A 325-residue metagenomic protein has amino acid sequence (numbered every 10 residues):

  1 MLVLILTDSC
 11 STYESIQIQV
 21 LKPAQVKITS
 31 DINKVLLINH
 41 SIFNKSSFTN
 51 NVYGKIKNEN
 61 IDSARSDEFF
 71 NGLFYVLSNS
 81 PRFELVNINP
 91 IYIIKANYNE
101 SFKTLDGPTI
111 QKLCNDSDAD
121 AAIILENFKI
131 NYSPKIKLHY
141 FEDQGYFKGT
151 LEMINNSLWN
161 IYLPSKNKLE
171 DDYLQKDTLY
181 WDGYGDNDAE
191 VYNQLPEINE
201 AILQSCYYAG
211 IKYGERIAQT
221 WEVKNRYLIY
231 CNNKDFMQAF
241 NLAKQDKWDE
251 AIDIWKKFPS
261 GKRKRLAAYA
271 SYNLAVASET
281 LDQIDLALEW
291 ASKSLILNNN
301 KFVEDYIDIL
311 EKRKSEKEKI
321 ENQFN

Functional and structural regions predicted by a protein language model:
M1-L2: Sec-dependent signal peptide recognition, specifically the positively charged N-region followed immediately by
L6-S9: C-terminal motif of bacterial Sec signal peptides marking the signal peptidase cleavage site
S11-I32, N160-L274, T280-N325: C-terminal/domain-edge helix-coil "capping" segments
K27, N33, I61-R65, F69 (+4 more regions): Extracytoplasmic/periplasmic, Sec-exported soluble proteins
I32-H40, T104-D143, S157-L158: A short, hydrophobic beta-strand-centered structural micro-motif
N39-I124, K166-K168, D305, K314-Q323: N-terminal segment of the mature soluble domain
F48-N60, L138-Y146, A189, A209: Glycine- and small hydrophobic-rich membrane-insertion segments that are intrinsically disordered in solution
I124-A189: Amphipathic beta-strand/beta-sheet edge segments enriched in Tyr/Trp
